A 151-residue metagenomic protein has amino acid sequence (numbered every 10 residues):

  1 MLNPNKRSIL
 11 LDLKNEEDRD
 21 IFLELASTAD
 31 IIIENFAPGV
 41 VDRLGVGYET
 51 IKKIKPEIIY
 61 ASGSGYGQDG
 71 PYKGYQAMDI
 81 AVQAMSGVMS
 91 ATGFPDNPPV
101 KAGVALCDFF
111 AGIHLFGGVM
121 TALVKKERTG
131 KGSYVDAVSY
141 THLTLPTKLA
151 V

Functional and structural regions predicted by a protein language model:
M1-K131: N-terminal helix-loop segment corresponding to the beta1-alpha1 unit of nucleotide/adenylate-binding folds
G132-Y140: Beta-strand segments within the central parallel beta-sheet cores of soluble alpha/beta enzyme folds
T141-T147: Conserved small/polar residues in nucleotide/adenosyl-binding loops
